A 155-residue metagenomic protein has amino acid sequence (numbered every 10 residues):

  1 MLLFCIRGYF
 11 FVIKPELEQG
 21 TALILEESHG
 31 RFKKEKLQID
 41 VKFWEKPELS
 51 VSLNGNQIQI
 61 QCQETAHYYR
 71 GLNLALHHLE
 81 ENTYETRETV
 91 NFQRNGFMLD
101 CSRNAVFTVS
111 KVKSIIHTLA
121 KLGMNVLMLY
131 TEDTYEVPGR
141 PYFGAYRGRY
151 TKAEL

Functional and structural regions predicted by a protein language model:
L2-F92: Contiguous, structured surface segment used for ligand recognition
G55-L155: Feature activates predominantly on carbohydrate-active enzymes
